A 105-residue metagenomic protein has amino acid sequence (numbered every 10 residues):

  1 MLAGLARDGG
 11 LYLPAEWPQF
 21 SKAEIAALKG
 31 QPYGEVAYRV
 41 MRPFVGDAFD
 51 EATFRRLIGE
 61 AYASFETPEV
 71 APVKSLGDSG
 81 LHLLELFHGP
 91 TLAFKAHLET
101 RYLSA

Functional and structural regions predicted by a protein language model:
M1-A105: PLP-dependent amino-acid enzyme catalytic core
